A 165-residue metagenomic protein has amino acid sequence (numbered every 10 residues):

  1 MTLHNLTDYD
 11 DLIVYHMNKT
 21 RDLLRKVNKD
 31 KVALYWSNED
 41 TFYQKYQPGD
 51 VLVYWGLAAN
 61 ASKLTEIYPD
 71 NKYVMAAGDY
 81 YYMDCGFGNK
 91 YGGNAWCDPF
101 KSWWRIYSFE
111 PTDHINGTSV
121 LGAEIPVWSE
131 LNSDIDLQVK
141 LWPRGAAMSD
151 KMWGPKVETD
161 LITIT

Functional and structural regions predicted by a protein language model:
M1-V51, W55-K72: Active-site neighborhood of glycoside hydrolase catalytic domains
D22-K26, M75, N94-F100, L161-T165: Noncatalytic linker/hinge segments flanking ATPase motor cores
W36, W55, W96, W103-W104 (+3 more regions): A residue-identity detector for tryptophan
N38-T41, W55-L57, G78-Y80, P126-E130: Active-site beta-loop-alpha junctions enriched in small/polar residues
P48, Y91-G92, W153: Feature targets compositionally biased, intrinsically disordered low-complexity regions with long contiguous runs
L52, K90-G92, L137-W142: General N-terminal targeting signals
N60-V127: Aromatic-lined glycan-binding groove of carbohydrate-active enzymes
F109-H114, T118-T165: C-terminal functional modules
